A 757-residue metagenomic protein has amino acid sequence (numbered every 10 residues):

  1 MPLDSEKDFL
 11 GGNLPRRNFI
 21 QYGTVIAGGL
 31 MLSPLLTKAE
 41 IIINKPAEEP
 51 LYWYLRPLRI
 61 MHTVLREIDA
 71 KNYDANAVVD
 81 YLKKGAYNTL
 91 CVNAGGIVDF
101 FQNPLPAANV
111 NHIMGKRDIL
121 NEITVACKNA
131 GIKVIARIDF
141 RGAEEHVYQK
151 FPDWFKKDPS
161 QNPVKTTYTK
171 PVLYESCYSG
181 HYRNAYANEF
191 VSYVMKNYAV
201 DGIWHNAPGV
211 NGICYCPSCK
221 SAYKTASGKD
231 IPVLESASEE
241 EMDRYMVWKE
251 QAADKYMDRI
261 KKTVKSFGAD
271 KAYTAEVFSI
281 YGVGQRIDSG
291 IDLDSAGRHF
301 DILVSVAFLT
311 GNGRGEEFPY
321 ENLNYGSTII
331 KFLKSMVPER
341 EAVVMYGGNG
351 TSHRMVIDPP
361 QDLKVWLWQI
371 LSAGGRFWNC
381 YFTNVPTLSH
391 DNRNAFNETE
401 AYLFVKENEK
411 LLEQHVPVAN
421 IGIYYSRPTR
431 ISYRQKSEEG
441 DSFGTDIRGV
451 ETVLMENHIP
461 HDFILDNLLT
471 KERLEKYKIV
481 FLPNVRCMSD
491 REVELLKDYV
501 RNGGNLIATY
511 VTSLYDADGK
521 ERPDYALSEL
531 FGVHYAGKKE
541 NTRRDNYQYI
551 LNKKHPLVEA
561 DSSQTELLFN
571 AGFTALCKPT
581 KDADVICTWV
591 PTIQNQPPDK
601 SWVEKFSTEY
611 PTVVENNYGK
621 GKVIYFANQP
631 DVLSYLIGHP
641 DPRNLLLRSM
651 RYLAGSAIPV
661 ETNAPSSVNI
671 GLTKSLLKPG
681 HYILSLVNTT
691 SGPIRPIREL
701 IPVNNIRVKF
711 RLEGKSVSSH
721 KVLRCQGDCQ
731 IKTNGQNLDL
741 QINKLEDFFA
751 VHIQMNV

Functional and structural regions predicted by a protein language model:
M1-P15, E40: N-terminal secretory signal peptides
G12, P34-R59: C-terminal segment of N-terminal export signals and the immediately downstream linker at the start of the mature
P15-L32: N-terminal export leaders
I60, N88-V92, E122-T166, W204: Glycine-rich, aromatic-flanked loop segments that form ligand/cofactor-binding clefts across common enzyme folds
G85-R117, A143-W154, G212-C219, D288-I291: Aromatic-lined carbohydrate-binding/catalytic grooves of carbohydrate-active enzymes
R141-Y198, P232-M246: Active-site-adjacent "subsite" loops/lids of carbohydrate-active enzymes
Y182-A296: Active-site neighborhood of glycoside hydrolase catalytic domains
M242-D243, V247-S279, G297-V757: Carbohydrate-binding surfaces of carbohydrate-active enzymes
